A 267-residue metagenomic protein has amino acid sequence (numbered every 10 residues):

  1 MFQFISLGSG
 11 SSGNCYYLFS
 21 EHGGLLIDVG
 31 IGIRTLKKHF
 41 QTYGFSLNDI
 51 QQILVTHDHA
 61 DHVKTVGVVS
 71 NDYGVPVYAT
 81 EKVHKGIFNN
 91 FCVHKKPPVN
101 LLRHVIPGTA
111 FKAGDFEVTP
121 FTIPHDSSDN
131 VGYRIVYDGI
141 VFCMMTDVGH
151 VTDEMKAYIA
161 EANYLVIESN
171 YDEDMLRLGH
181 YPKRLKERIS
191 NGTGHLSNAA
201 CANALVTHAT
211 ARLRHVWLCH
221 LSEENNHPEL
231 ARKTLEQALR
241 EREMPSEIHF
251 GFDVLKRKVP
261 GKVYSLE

Functional and structural regions predicted by a protein language model:
M1-Y43, V131-D147, Y164: Conserved beta-strand hairpin/beta-sheet module of binuclear metal-dependent hydrolase folds, prominently
I5-Y16, D58-V66, P120: Structured catalytic core of nucleotide-sugar glycosyltransferases
S12, H59-V63, K85-G86, S128 (+3 more regions): Active-site environment of divalent metal-dependent phosphoester hydrolases
I27-G30, Q51-D58, Y78-E81, C143-T146 (+3 more regions): Active-site neighborhood of phospho(di)ester-bond hydrolases with catalytic His/Asp-centered motifs
I33-T80: Active-site metal-binding motif and surrounding structural segment of the metallo-beta-lactamase
K64-Y73, N89-F91, N226-K233: Metal-dependent catalytic neighborhoods of phosphoester/phosphodiester hydrolases
E81-G132, Y137-G139: Metallo-beta-lactamase
D153-F252: Cap/insert and terminal regions of metallo-dependent hydrolase folds
